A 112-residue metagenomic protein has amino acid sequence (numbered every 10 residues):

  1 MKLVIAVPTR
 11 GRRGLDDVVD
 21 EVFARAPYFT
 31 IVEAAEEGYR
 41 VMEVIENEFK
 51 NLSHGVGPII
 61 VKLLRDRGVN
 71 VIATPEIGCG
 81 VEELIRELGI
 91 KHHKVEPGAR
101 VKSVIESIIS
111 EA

Functional and structural regions predicted by a protein language model:
M1-G55, I59, R86-E87, H93-A112: Non-catalytic interface/targeting segments
G55, I60-I90: Mid-chain, well-packed structural core segment of small domains
